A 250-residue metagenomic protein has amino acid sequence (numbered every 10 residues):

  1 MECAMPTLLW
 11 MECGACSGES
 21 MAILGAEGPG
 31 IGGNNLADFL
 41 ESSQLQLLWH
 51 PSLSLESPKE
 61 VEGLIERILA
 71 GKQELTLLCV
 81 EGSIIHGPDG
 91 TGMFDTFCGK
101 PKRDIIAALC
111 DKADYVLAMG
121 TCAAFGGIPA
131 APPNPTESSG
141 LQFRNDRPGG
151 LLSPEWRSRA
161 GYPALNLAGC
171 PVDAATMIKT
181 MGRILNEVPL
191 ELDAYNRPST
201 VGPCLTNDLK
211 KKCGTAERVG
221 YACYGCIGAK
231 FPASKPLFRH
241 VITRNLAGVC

Functional and structural regions predicted by a protein language model:
M1-C226, P232-L237: Iron-sulfur-associated redox domains of electron-transfer enzymes in respiratory and anaerobic energy metabolism
F238-V249: C-terminal His-loop and adjacent cap/lid subdomain of alpha/beta-hydrolase
